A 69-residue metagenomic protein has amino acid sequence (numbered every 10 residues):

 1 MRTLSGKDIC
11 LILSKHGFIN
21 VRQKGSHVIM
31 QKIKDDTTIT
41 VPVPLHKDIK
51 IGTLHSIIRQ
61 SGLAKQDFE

Functional and structural regions predicted by a protein language model:
M1-K24, K32: N-terminal first-folded block
K7, L11, K32-D35, R59 (+1 more regions): Ribonuclease/tRNase effector modules and their secretory precursors
I9, V28, H55: Short, flexible micro-motifs
H16, H27, P44-H46: Histidine-centered active-site/metal-ligand motif
Q23-S26, E69: A short, aromatic/hydrophobic, helix- or strand-capping loop or linear motif that either lines the entrance/gate
V28-M30, T40: Short, flexible segments with low predicted structural confidence
D35-V41: Short, charged/polar, Gly/Pro-enriched secondary-structure boundary elements
L45-E69: C-terminal structural segments of small proteins and small subunits
